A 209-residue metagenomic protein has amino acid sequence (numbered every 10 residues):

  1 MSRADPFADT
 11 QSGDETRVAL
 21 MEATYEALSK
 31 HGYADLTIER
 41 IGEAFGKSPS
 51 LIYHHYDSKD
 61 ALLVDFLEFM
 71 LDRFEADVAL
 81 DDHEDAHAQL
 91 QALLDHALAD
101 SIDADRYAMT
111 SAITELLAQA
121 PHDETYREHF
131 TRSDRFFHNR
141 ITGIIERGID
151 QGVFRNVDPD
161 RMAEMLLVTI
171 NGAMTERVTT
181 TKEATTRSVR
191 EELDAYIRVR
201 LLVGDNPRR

Functional and structural regions predicted by a protein language model:
S2-A4, A8, E15-A19, A23-F66: Helix-turn-helix
S2-A4, D95-H96, D100, R135-G143 (+2 more regions): C-terminal peripheral helix-coil segments that are non-catalytic and often amphipathic
F7, D57-A61, D65, P121 (+3 more regions): Residues in soluble alpha-helical coiled-coils and helical-bundle/repeat scaffolds
T16, K59, F66, M70 (+6 more regions): Hydrophobic/aromatic residues within well-ordered alpha-helical segments
D65, A76-T110, M162-L166, R190: Hydrophobic alpha-helical connector segments
D95-G143: Short secondary-structure transition hinges
S111-E115, N156-E176, E192-Y196: Hydrophobic alpha-helical segments that form the core of small-molecule binding pockets and/or dimer interfaces
D123-E128, R135-M162, R200-R208: Hydrophobic alpha-helical bundle segments that form small-molecule/ligand-binding pockets
